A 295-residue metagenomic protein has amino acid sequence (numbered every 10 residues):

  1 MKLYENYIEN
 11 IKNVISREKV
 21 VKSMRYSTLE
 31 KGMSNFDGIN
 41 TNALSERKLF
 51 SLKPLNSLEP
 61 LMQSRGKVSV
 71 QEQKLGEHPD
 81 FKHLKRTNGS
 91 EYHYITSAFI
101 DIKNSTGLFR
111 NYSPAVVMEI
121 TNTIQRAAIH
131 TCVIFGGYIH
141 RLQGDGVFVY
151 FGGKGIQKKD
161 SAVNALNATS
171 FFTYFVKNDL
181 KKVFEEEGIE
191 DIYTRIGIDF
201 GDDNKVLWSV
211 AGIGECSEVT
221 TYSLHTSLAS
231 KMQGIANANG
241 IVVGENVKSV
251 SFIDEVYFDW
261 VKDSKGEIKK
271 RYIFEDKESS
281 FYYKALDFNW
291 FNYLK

Functional and structural regions predicted by a protein language model:
M1-E77, A238-K295: Intrinsically disordered, glycine/charged-rich C-terminal tails and inter-domain linkers that flank nucleotidyl cyclase
N13, K154-R271: Catalytic beta-strand-to-alpha-helix segment of the class III nucleotidyl cyclase homology domain
K48-G89, F109, P114-N122, R126-A127: N-terminal low-complexity, intrinsically disordered segments
Q63-S90, V133, G137-G152, R195-G197 (+1 more regions): Short secondary-structure boundary segments
K74-H78, F99-I102, I120, F200-D203: Short hydrophobic/aromatic-rich motifs at helix boundaries and adjacent loops
G76-N88, Q125-F135, V183-D191, L207-S209: Short, mixed-charge, low-aromatic patches
H83-N167: Catalytic NTP-binding/metal-coordinating core of nucleotidyl cyclase/transferase enzymes
F99, S105, I124-Q125, L142 (+4 more regions): Broad hydrophobic/π-residue packing in well-ordered secondary structure
